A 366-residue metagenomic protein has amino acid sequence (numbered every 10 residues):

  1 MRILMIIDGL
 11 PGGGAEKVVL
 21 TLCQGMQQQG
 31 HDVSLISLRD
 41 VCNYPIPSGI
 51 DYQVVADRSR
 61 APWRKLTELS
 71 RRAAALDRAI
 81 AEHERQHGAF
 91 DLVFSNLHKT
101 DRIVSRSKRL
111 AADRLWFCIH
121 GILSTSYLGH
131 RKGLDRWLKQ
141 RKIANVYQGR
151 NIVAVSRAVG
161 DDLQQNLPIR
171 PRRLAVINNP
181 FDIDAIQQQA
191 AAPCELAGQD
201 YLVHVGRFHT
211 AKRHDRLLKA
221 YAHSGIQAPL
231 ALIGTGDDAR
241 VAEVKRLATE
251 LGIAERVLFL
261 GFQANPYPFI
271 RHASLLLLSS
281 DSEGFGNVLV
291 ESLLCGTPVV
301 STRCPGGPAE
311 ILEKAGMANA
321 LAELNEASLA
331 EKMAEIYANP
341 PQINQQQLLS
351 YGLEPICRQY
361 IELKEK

Functional and structural regions predicted by a protein language model:
M5-G12, K17-T21, G25-E68, D238: N-terminal strand-loop element at the rim of the active site of nucleotide-sugar-dependent glycosyltransferases
E16-T21, D200, H204-H223, A242: A conserved mid-protein helix/loop that constitutes part of the nucleotide-sugar donor-binding site
I36-V41, F181, V205, L230-A242: Glycosyltransferase donor-sugar binding loop
V54, E313-A327, M333-P340: Conserved acidic donor-binding segment of nucleotide-sugar-dependent glycosyltransferases
S95-D101, I119: Short His-centered aromatic/hydrophobic patch
G133-I152: Membrane-proximal helix-turn-helix segments that form the acceptor-binding/catalytic region of lipid-linked
Q148-R173: A short, active-site helix/loop in glycosyltransferases that binds the activated sugar's phosphate group
F262, D281: Aromatic "clamp/platform" in nucleotide-sugar-dependent glycosyltransferases that forms part of the donor/acceptor
